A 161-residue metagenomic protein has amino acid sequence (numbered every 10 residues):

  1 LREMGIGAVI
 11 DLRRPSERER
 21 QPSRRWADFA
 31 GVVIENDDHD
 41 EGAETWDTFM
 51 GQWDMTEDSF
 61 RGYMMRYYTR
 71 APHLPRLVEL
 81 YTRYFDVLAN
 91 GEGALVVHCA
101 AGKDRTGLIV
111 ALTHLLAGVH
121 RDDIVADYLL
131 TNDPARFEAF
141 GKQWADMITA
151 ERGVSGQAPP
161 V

Functional and structural regions predicted by a protein language model:
L1-V96, L108-V161: Cys-dependent protein tyrosine phosphatase-like superfamily
A101, R105-T106: Ser/Thr-glycine-rich phosphate-binding loops at phosphate-binding pockets of nucleotides, nucleotide cofactors
